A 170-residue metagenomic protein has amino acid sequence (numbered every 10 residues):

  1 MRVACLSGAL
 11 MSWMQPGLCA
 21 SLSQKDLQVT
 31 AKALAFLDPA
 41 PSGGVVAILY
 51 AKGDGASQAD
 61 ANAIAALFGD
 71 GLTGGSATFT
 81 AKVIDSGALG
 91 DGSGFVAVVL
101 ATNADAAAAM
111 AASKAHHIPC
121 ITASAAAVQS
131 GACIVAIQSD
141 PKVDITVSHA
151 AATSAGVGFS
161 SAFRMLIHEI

Functional and structural regions predicted by a protein language model:
R2-W13: Bacterial N-terminal signal peptides
G17-I170: Short hydrophobic alpha-helices and adjacent helix-cap/hinge residues
